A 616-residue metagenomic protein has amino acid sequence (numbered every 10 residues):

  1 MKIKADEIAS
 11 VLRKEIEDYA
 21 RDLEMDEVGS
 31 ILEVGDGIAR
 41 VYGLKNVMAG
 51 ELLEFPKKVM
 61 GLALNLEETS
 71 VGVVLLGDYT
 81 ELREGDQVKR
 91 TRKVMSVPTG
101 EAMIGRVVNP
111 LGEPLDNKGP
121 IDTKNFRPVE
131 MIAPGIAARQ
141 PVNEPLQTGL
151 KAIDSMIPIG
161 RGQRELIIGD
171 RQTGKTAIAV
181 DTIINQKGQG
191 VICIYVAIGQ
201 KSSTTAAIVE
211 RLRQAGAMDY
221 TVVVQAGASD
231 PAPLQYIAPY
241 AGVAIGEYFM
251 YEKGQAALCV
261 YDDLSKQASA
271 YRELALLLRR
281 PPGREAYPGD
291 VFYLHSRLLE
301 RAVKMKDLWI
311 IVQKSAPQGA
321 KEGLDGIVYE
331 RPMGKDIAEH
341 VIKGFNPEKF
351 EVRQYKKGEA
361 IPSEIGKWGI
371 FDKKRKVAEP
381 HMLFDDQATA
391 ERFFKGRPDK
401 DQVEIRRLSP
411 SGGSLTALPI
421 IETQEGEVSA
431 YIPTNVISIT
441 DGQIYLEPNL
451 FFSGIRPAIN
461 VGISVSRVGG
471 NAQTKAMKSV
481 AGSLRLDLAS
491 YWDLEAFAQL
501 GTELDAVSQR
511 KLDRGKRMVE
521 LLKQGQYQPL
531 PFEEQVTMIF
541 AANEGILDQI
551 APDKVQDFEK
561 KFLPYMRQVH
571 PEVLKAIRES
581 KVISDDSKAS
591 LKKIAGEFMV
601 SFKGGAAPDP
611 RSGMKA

Functional and structural regions predicted by a protein language model:
K2-E15, R21-E24, E33-L146: Acidic-enriched and Gly/Ser
V11-D22, G149-I153, G242, L298 (+1 more regions): Phosphate-interacting basic helix/loop segments used at nucleotide- and nucleic-acid interfaces
E81, Y248, K266, E273-A616: Conserved catalytic/coupling modules of large nucleotide/cofactor-utilizing molecular machines
D86-V88, M95, T99-A102, L115-R164 (+3 more regions): P-loop NTPase nucleotide-binding/switch module
M156, Q235-Y271, K343, K356 (+1 more regions): Phosphate-binding/switch loop-helix module in NTP-utilizing enzymes
R161-I208, D263: Walker A/P-loop NTP-binding active-site region of P-loop NTPases, recognizing the glycine-rich GxxxxGKT/S
Q189-V191, S202-Y248, L276-G289, L294-E300 (+1 more regions): Nucleotide-state-sensitive switch-loop elements of NTP-binding domains
G190-C193, D219-V222, G254-L258, G412-A417: Loop/turn-to-beta-strand initiation segments
